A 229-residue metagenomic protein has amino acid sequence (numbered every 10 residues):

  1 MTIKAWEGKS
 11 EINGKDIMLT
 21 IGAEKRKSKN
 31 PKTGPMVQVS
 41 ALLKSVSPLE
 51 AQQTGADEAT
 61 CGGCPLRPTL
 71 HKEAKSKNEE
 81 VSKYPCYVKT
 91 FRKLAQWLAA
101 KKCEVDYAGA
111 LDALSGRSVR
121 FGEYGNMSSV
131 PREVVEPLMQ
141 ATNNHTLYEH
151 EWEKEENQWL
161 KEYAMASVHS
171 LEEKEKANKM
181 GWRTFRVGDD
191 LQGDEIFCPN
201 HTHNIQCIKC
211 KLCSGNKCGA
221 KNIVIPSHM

Functional and structural regions predicted by a protein language model:
M1-M229: Class I S-adenosyl-L-methionine
